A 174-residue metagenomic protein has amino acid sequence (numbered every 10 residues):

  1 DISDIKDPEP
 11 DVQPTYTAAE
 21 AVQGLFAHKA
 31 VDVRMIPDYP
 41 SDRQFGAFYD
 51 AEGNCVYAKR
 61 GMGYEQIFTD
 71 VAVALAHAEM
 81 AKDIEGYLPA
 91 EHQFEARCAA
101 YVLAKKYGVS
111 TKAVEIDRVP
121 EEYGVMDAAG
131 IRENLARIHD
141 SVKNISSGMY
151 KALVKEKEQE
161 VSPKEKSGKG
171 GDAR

Functional and structural regions predicted by a protein language model:
D1-M62: Contiguous, non-catalytic segments that form substrate-binding/exosite surfaces or channel walls
D1-P8, Q159-S167: Intrinsically disordered, low-complexity linkers and terminal tails enriched in Pro/Gly and often acidic or mixed-charge
A18, F68, H92-E95, N134 (+1 more regions): Hydrophobic (often cysteine-bearing) scaffold residues that line and stabilize catalytic clefts of nucleotide/cofactor
Y39-P40, V71, L135, D140: Catalytic phosphate/metal-binding cores of nucleic-acid and nucleotide-processing enzymes, i.e., regions that mediate
R60-V71, K143: An acidic intrinsically disordered interaction segment
Q66-E85, A96: Active-site recognition of the HExxH zinc-binding catalytic motif
I84-E95, K105: Active-site metal-coordination segments of metallo-dependent hydrolases
Y101-K164, R174: Long, well-structured alpha-helical subdomains associated with metal-dependent extracellular/ecto-lumenal hydrolases
